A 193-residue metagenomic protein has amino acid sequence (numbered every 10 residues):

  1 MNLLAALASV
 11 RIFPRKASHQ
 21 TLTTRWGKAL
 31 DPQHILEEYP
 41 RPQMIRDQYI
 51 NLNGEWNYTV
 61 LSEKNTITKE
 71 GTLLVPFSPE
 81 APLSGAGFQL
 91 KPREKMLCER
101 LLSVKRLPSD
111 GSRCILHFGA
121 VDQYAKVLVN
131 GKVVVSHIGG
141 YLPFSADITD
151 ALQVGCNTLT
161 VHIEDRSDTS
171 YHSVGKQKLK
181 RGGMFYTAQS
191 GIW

Functional and structural regions predicted by a protein language model:
L3-Y49: N-terminal pre-domain segments of enzymes
A17, W26-K28, P40-I45, G71 (+3 more regions): N-terminal, polar/Ser/Thr-rich
Q20, N57-E63, F88-W193: Accessory beta-strand-rich segments of carbohydrate-active enzymes
Q48, L52-G54, G71, E94: A generic secondary-structure signal marking the coil-to-beta-strand transition
G54-P76: Predominantly extracellular/luminal regions of secreted and cell-surface proteins, especially disulfide-bonded
L74-P79, V174-K176: Glycine-rich, pocket-lining loop/helix-strand segments that form or immediately flank
G85: An anionic, turn-rich surface loop/hairpin at beta-sheet edges that serves as a generic interaction/coordination patch
